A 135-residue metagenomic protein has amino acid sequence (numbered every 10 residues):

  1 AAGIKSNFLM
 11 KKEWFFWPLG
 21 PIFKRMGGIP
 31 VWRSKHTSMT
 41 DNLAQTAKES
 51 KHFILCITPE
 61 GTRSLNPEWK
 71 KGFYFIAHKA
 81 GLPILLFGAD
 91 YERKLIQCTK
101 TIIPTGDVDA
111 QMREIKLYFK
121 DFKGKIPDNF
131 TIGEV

Functional and structural regions predicted by a protein language model:
A1-K35, Y91, I96, K100-I102: Catalytic core of membrane glycerolipid acyltransferases/transacylases, capturing the structured, soluble-facing
T37-V135: Non-catalytic C-terminal accessory region of glycerolipid acyltransferases and related lyso-lipid remodeling enzymes
